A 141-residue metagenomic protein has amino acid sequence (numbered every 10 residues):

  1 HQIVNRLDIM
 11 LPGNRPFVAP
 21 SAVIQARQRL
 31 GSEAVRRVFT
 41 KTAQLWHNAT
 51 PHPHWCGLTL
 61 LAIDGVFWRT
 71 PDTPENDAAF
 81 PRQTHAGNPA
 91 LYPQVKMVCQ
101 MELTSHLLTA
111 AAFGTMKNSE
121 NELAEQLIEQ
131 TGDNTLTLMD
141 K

Functional and structural regions predicted by a protein language model:
H1-K141: Conserved, well-structured functional cores that handle cations and Mg-NTP chemistry
